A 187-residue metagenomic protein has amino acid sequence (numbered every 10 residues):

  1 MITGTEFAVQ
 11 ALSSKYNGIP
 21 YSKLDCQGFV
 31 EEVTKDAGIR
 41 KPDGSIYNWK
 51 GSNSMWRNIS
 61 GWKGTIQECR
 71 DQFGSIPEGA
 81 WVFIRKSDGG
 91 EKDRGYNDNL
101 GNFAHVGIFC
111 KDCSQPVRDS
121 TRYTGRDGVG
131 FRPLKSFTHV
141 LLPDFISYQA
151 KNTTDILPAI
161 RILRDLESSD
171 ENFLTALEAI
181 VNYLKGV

Functional and structural regions predicted by a protein language model:
M1-N17, T121-T154: Non-catalytic ligand/cofactor/substrate-binding and regulatory segments of enzyme domains
T3, Y21-D25, D71-G74, D98-G101 (+1 more regions): Extracytoplasmic/periplasmic, Sec-exported soluble proteins
A8, P77, F131, F173-A179: Extended low-polarity, hydrophobic cluster-rich segments
L12, V30-T34, V181: Non-transmembrane alpha-helical segments in soluble domains of secreted/periplasmic/extracellular proteins
Y21-G38: Active-site nucleophilic cysteine motif
R40-L134, D144-F145: ...with weaker cross-activation on analogous glycine-rich loops/strands in unrelated enzymes
N152-V187: Short, low-complexity, charged amphipathic interaction modules
